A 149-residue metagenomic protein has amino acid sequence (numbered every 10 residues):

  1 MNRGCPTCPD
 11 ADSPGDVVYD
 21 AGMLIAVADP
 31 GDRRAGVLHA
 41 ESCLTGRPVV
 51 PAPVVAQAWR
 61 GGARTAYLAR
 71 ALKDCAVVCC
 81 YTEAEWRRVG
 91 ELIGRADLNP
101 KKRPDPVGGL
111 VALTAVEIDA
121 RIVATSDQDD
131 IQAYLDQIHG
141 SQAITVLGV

Functional and structural regions predicted by a protein language model:
M1-V50, W59-D74, H139: Short, well-structured N-terminal submotif of metal-dependent ribonuclease cores
N2-C5, V78-Q132: Active-site neighborhoods of divalent-metal-dependent phosphate/nucleic-acid chemistry enzymes
Y19-D20, V50-A52, P104-P106, I138-V149: Histidine- and aromatic-rich ligand-binding microenvironments
L24-I25, V55, W86, I131: A generic structural signal for short hydrophobic patches within well-formed alpha-helices
A26-V27, A56, N99-P100: A generic structural signal for short
P48, K73, V77-Y81, D97 (+1 more regions): Extracytoplasmic/cell-surface-exposed regions of Actinobacterial cell-envelope-associated and secreted proteins
L135: Conserved hydrophobic residues forming the short capping helix/wall of the S-adenosyl-L-methionine
